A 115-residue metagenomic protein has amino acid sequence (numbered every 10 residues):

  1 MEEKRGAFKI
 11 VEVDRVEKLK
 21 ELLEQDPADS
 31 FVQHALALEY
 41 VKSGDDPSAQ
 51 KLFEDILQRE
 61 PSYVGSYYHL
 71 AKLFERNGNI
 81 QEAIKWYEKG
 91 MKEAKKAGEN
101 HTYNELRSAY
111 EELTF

Functional and structural regions predicted by a protein language model:
Q25, R59, R76, E93-A97: Structural marker of alpha-solenoid helical repeat scaffolds
